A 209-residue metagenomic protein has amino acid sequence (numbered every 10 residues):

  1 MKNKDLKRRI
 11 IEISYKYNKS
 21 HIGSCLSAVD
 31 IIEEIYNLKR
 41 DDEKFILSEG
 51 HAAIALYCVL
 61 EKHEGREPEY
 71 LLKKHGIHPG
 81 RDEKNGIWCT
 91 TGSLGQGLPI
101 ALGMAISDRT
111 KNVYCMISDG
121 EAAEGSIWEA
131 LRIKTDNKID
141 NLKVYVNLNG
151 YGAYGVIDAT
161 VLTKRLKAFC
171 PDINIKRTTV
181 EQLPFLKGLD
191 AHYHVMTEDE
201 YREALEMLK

Functional and structural regions predicted by a protein language model:
K2-K19, N147: N-terminal capping segment at the start of a domain
K7-I11, S24-E33, Y201, E206-K209: Phosphate/pyrophosphate-binding active-site segments
I13-K16, S20-N137: Cofactor-binding active-site loop characterized by glycine-rich and histidine/acidic residues
E49, K62-K84, D108-Y114, I127-K209: Thiamine diphosphate
